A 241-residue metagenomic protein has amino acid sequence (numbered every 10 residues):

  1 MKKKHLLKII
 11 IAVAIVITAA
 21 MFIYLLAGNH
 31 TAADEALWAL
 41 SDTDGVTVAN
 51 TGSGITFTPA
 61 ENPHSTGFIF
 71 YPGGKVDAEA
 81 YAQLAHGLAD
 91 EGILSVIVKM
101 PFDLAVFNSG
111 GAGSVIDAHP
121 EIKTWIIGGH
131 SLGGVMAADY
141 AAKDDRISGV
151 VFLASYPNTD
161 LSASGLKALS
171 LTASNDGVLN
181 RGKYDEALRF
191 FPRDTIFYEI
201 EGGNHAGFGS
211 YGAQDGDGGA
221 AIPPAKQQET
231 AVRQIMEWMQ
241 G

Functional and structural regions predicted by a protein language model:
M1-T18, F22: N-terminal Sec-pathway targeting helices
S65-G73: Short beta-strand element of the alpha/beta-hydrolase
L84, L179-R189: Short alpha-helix in the alpha/beta-hydrolase fold that links the catalytic acid
A85-A105: Conserved alpha/beta-hydrolase
G128-A137: Gly/Ala-rich beta-loop-alpha elbow adjacent to hydrolase catalytic centers
S164, S170-T172, D176: Short beta-strand/loop motif that positions the catalytic acidic residue of the alpha/beta-hydrolase fold
A187-G241: C-terminal catalytic-base region of ester-bond hydrolases, centering on the histidine of the charge-relay
